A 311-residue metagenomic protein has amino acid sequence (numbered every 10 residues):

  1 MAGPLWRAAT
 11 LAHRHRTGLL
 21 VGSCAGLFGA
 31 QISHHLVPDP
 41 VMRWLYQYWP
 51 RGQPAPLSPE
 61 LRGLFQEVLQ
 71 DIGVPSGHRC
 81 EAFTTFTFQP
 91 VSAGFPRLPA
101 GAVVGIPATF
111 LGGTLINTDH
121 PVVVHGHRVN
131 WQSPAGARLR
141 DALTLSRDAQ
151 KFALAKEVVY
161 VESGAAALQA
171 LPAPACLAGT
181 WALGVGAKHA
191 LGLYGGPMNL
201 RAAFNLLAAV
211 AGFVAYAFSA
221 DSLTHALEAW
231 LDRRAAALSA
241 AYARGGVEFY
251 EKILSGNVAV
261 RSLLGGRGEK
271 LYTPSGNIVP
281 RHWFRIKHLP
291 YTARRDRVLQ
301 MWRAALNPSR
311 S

Functional and structural regions predicted by a protein language model:
M1-P54: N-terminal low-structure segments adjacent to metalloprotease catalytic domains across cellular compartments
A2-R14, T144-A175, L227: Membrane-interface, cytosolic juxtamembrane amphipathic helix immediately N-terminal to a transmembrane helix, enriched
G3, F28-H35, L177-P197: Juxtamembrane "helix exit" motif at the C-terminal ends of alpha-helical transmembrane segments in multi-pass membrane
T10-L27, P172-G186, F204-F213: Alpha-helical bilayer-embedded segments of polytopic membrane proteins, i.e., transmembrane/intramembrane helices
P38-V158, E162-G164: Peri-catalytic and regulatory segments of divalent metal-dependent proteins
P56-G77, H189-R267: Short helix/loop segments within enzyme catalytic domains that coordinate or immediately flank catalytic cofactors
T85-R97, V103, A236-S311: Active-site-proximal gating segments in proteases and membrane effectors
G164-L191, F249-I253: Post-HEXXH active-site segment of zinc metalloproteases
